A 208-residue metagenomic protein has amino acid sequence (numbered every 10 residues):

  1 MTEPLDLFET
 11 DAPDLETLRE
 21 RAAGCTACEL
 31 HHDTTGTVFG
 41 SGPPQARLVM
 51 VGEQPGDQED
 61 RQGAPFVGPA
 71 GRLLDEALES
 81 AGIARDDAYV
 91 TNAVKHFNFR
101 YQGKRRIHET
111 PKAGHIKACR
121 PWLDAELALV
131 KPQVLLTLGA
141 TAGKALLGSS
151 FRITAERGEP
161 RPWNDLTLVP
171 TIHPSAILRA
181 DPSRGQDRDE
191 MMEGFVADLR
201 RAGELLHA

Functional and structural regions predicted by a protein language model:
T2-A208: A polyanion-binding, active-site-adjacent surface
